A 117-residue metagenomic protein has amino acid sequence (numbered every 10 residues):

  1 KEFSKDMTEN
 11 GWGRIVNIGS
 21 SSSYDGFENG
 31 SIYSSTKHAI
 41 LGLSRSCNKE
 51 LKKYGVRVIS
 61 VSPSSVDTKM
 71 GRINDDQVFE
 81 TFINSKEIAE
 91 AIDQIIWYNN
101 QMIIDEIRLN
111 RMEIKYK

Functional and structural regions predicted by a protein language model:
K1-E9, N48-K49: Amphipathic alpha-helical dimer-interface segment in Rossmann-like NAD(P)H-dependent oxidoreductases
V16, V58-V61, G71: Hydrophobic structural elements of the Rossmann-like NAD(P)H-binding subdomain that define the short-chain
S20: Residue(s) in the substrate-gating loop at a strand-loop-helix junction that position the organic substrate next
Y24, P63-I73: Short, flexible catalytic-loop segment of classical short-chain dehydrogenase/reductase
F27-S31: Active-site loop immediately N-terminal to the catalytic Tyr-X3-Lys motif of short-chain dehydrogenase/reductase
T36: Active-site helix of classical SDR
A39, L43-C47, L51, V61: Hydrophobic alpha-helix immediately C-terminal to the catalytic Tyr-X-X-X-Lys motif of short-chain
S60, Q77-K117: C-terminal helical subdomain
